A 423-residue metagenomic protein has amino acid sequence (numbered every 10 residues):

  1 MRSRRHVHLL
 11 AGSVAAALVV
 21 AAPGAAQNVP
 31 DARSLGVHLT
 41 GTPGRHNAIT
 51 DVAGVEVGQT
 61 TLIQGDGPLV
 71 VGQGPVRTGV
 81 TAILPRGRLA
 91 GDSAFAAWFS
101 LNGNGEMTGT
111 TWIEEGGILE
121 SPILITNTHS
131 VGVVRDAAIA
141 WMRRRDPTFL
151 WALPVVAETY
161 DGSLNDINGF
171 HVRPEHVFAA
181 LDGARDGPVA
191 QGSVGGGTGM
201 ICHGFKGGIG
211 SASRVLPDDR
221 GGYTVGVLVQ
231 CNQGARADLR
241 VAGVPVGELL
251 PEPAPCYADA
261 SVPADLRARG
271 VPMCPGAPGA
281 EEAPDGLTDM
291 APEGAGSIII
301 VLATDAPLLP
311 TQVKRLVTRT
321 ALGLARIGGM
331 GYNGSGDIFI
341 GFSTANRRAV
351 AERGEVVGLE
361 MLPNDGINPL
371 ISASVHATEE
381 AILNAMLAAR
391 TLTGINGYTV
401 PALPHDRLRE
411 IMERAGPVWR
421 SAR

Functional and structural regions predicted by a protein language model:
M1-S13: Bacterial N-terminal signal peptides that target proteins for export
A11-A21: Bacterial N-terminal signal peptides
A22-A26: Sec/Tat signal peptide C-region and signal peptidase I cleavage site
Q27-R423: Alpha/propeptide regions of enzymes that mature by internal proteolysis
